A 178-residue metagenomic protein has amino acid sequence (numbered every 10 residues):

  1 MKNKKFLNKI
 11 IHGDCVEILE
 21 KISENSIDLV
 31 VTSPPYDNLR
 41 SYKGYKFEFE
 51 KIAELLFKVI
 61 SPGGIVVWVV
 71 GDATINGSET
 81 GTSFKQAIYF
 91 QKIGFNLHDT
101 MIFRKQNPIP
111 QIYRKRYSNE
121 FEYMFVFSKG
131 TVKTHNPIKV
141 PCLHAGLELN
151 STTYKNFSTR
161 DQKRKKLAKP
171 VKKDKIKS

Functional and structural regions predicted by a protein language model:
M1-S178: Core catalytic lobe of class I
